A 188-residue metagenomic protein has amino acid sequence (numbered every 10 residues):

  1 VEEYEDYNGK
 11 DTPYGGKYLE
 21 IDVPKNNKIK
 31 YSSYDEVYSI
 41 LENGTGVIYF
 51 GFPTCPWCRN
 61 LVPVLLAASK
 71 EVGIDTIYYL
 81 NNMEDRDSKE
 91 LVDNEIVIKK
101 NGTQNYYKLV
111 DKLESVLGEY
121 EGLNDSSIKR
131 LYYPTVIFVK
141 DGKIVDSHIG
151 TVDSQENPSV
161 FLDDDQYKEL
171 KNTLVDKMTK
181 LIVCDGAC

Functional and structural regions predicted by a protein language model:
V1-K28, D176-C188: N-terminal targeting signals for export/organelle localization
D22-Y31, F50, I74-G118: Thiol-based oxidoreductase modules, predominantly thioredoxin-like and allied folds used for disulfide exchange
N26-T45: A short beta-strand-turn-helix
L41-C55, L65: Short active-site neighborhood of thiol/selenol oxidoreductases, capturing the structured segment around
N43-V47, V72-T76, Y133, K140-K143: Loop/turn elements at helix/coil->beta-strand transitions in domains of secreted/extracellular proteins
C55-R59, V136: The canonical Cys-X-X-Cys-His
C58-G73: Typically the conserved alpha-helix immediately C-terminal to a functionally engaged Cys/Sec in thioredoxin-like
S126-C188: Non-catalytic, surface beta->alpha helical segment in thiol-disulfide oxidoreductase systems
